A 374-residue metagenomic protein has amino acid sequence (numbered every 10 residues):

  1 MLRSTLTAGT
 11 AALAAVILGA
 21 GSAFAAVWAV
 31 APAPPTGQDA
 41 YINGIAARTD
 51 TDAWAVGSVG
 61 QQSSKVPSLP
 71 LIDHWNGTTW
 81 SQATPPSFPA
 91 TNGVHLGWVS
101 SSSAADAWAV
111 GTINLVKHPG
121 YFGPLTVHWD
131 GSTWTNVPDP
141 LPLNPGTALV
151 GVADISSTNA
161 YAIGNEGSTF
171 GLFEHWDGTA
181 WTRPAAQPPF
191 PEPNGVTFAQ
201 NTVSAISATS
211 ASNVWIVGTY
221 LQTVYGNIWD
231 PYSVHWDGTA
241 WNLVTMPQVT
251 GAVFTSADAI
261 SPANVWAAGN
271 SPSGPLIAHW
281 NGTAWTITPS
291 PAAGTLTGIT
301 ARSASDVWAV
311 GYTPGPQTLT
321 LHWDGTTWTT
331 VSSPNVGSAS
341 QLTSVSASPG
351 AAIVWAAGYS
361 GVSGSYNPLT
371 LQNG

Functional and structural regions predicted by a protein language model:
M1-A25: Secretory targeting and sorting signals
F24-G374: Residue-level hotspots at or immediately adjacent to binding/recognition sites across diverse folds
